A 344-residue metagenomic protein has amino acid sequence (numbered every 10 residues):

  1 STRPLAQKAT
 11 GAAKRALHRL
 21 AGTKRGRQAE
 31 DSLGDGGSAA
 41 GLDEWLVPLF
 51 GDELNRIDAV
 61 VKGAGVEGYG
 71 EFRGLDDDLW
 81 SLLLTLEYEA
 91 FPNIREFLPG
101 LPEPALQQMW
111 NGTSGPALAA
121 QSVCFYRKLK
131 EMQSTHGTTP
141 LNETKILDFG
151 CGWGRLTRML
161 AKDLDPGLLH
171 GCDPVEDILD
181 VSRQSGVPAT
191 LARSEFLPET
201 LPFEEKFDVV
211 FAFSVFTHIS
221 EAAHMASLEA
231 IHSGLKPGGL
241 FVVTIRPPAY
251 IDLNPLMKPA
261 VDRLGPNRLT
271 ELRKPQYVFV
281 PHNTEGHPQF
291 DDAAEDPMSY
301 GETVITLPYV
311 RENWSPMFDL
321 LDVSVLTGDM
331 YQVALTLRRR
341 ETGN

Functional and structural regions predicted by a protein language model:
R3-A21, L33-T144, G152-L201, E221-A226 (+1 more regions): Class I (Rossmann-like) S-adenosyl-L-methionine-dependent methyltransferase catalytic domain, capturing the SAM-binding
D148: Class I SAM-dependent methyltransferase core
T200-V210: A short acidic, Gly/Pro-enriched loop at the edge of an enzyme's catalytic core that lines a small-molecule cofactor
V209-A222: A short SAM/SAH-binding and catalytic strip from SAM-dependent methyltransferases
T217, G239-F241: Residue-level detector of short, conserved catalytic/binding motifs and their immediate flanks
M225-P237: A short glycine-rich, Lys/Arg-flanked "PGG" loop and its adjoining helix->strand segment in the class I
